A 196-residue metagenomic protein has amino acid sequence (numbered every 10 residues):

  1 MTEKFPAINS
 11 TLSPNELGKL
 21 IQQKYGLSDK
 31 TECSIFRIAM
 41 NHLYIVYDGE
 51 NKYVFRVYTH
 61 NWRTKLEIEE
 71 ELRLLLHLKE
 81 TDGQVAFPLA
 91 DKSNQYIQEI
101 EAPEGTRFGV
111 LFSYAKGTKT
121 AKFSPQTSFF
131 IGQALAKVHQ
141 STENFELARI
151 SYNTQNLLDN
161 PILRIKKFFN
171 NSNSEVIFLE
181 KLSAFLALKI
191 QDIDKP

Functional and structural regions predicted by a protein language model:
M1-E32: Juxta-kinase regulatory segment immediately upstream of eukaryotic protein kinase catalytic domains
M1-F5, V54, I165-K167: A short, surface-exposed helix-loop junction/capping segment
Y25-Y47: ATP-binding glycine-rich phosphate-binding loop
L27-S28, Q84, P196: Short coil/loop linkers at secondary-structure junctions
T31, I97-E101, I193-P196: Short, P/G- and charge-enriched loop/turn segments at secondary-structure junctions
A39-E50, V54-F55, P88, A187-P196: Active-site acidic catalytic loop and adjacent metal/ATP-binding pocket of ATP-dependent phosphoryl transfer enzymes
D48-L147: ATP-binding pocket architecture of kinase catalytic cores
K122-E180: A cross-family kinase active-site recognition segment
